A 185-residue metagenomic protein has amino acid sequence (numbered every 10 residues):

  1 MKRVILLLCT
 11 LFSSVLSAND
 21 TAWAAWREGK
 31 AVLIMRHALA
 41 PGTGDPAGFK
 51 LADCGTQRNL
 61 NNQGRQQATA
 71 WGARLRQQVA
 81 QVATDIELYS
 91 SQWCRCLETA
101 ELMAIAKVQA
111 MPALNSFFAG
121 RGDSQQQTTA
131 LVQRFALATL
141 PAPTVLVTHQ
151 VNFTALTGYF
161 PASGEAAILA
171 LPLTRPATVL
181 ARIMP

Functional and structural regions predicted by a protein language model:
M1-R3: Positively charged n-region of N-terminal signal peptides that target proteins for export
L6-T10: Hydrophobic helical h-region of N-terminal Sec-dependent signal peptides in bacterial secretory/periplasmic proteins
S13-V15: N-terminal signal peptide c-region/cleavage motif recognized by signal peptidases
N19-P112, F117-G120, T129, Y159-T178 (+1 more regions): Active-site-proximal alpha-helix that buttresses catalytic centers in soluble enzyme cores
K30-V32, L140-T148: Generic beta-sheet signal
T128-L137: A short, acidic, amphipathic alpha-helical segment used as a generic capping/interface helix at domain edges
